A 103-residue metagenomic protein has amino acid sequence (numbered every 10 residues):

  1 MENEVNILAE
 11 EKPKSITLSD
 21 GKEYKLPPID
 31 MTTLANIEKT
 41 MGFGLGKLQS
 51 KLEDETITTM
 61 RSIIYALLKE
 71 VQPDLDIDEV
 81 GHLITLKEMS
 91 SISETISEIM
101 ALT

Functional and structural regions predicted by a protein language model:
E2-P13, K25-T103: Short, surface-exposed, charged amphipathic helix/loop patches that serve as local interaction elements
L18-Y24: Glycine-centered positions within short beta-strands or beta-hairpins
